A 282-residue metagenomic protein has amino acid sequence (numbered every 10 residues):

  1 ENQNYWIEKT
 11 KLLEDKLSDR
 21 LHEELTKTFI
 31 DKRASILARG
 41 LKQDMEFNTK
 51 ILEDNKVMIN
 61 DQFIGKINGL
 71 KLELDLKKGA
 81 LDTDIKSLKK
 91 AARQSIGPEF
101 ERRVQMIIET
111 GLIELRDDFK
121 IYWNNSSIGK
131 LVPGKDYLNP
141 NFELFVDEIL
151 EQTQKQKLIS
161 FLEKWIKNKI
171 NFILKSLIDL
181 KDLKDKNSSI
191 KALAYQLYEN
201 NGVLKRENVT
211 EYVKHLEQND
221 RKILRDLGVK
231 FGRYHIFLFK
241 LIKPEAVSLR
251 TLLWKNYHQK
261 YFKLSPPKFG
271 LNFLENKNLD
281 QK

Functional and structural regions predicted by a protein language model:
E1-K282: Extended, charged helical/alpha-beta scaffold domains that provide interaction surfaces
